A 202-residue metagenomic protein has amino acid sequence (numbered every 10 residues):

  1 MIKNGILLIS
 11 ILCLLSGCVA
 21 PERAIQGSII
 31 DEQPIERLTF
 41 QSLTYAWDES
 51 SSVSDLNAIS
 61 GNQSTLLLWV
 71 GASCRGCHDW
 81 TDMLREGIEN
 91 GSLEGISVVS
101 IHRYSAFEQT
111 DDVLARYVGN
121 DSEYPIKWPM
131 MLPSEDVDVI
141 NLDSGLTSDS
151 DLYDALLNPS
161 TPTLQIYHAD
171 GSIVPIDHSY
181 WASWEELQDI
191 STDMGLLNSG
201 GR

Functional and structural regions predicted by a protein language model:
M1-R23: Secretory targeting signatures
C18-P34: Bacterial Sec signal peptide processing site at the extreme N-terminus
R37-T65: A short beta-strand-turn-helix
S54-L84, V98-V99: Short active-site neighborhood of thiol/selenol oxidoreductases, capturing the structured segment around
A58-G61, G91-L93, S122-P125, A155-S160: Extracellular/periplasmic catalytic domains that process cell-envelope and extracellular macromolecules
T65-L68, S97-H102, P129-L132, Q165-I166: Structural recognition of the beta-strand scaffold that forms the well-ordered cores of secreted hydrolase catalytic
H78-I126, D136-N141: Structural microenvironment flanking redox-active thiols in thiol-disulfide oxidoreductases
E135-I190: Thiol/disulfide oxidoreductase modules built on the thioredoxin-like
